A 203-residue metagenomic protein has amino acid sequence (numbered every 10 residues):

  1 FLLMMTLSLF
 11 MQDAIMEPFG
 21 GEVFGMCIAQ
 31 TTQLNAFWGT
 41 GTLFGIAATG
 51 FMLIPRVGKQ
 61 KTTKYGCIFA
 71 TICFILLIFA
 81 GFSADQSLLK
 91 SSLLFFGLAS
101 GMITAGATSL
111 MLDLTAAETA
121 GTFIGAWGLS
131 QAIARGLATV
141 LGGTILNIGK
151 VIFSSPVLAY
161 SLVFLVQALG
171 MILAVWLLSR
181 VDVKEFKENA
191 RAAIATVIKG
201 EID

Functional and structural regions predicted by a protein language model:
A14-T31: Short amphipathic helix-loop junctions that connect adjacent transmembrane helices in Major Facilitator Superfamily/SLC
I28-A29, T115-S130: Loop-to-transmembrane helix entry/capping segments in MFS-fold secondary transporters and related SLC/MFSD carriers
G45-K61, L146: Helix-to-loop junctions at the C-terminal end of transmembrane segments in multipass secondary transporters
I68-A84: C-terminal ends and interior cores of transmembrane alpha-helices in multi-pass membrane transporters/permeases
Q86-I103: Hydrophobic core of transmembrane alpha-helices in multi-pass small-molecule transporters, especially MFS/SLC-type
M102-A116: Intracellular juxtamembrane helix-capping segments at the cytosolic ends of symmetry-related transmembrane helices
T144-M171: A membrane-interface helix-boundary motif in multi-pass transporters
R180-D203: Intrinsic disorder in cytosolic terminal tails and internal cytosolic loops of multi-pass membrane transporters
